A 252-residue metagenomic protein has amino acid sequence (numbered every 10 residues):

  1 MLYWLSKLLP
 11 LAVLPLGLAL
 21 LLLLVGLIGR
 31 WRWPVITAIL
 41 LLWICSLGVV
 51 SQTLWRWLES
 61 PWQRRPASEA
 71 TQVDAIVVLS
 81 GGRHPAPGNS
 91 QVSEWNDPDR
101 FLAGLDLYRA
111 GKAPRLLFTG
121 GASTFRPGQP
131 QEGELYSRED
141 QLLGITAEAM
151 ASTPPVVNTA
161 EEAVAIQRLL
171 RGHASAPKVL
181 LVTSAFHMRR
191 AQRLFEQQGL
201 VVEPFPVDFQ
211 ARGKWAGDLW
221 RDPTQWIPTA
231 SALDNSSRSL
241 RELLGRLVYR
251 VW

Functional and structural regions predicted by a protein language model:
M1-I28: Membrane-embedded alpha-helical segments of integral membrane proteins
M1-L9, V50, L54-L58, S236 (+1 more regions): Hydrophobic alpha-helical segments of integral membrane proteins, encompassing both true transmembrane helices
L9, L14, W33, E203-F205: Hydrophobic alpha-helix-in-membranes signature
L21-L24, L40, V251: Generic alpha-helical transmembrane segments of integral inner-membrane proteins, especially permease/transport modules
V25-T37: N-terminal Sec-pathway targeting helices
V35-G48: Hydrophobic membrane-insertion alpha-helices, especially the h-region of bacterial N-terminal signal peptides
L47-L233: A structural signal for short, hydrophobic/glycine-enriched beta-strand patches
W220-P223, A232-W252: Extracytoplasmic/luminal low-complexity segments enriched in Pro/Gly and acidic/polar residues that act as flexible
